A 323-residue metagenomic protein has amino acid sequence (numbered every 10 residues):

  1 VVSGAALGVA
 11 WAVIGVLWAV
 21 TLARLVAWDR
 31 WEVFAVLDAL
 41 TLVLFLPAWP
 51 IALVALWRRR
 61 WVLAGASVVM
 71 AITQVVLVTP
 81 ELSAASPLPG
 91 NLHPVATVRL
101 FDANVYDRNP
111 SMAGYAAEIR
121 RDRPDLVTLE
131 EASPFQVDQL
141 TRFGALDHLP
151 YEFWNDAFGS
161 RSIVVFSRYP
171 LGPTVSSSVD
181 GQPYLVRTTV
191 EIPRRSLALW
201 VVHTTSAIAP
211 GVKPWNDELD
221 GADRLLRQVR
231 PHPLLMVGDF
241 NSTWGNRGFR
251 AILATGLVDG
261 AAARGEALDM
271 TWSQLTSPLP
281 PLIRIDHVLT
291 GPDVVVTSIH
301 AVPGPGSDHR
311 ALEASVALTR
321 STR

Functional and structural regions predicted by a protein language model:
V1-V2: Short, Lys/Arg-rich, polar N-terminal cytosolic tail immediately upstream of the first transmembrane signal-anchor
A6-A10, G65-V68: Interfacial segments of alpha-helical transmembrane regions
G8-V54: Membrane-embedded alpha-helical segments of integral membrane proteins
E32-A35, W61-S67: Short, aromatic-rich membrane-interface segments at the entry and exit of alpha-helical transmembrane domains
V54-W61: Structural signal for the C-terminal ends of transmembrane alpha-helices and the immediately following loop
W57, A66-R121, V175: N-terminal signal-anchor transmembrane helix
L100, Y106-R120, T128-R323: Soluble catalytic domains of enzymes that build or remodel membrane lipids, polysaccharides, and related
P124: Internal catalytic or translocation cores that form aromatic/hydrophobic pockets or channels for amphipathic metabolites
